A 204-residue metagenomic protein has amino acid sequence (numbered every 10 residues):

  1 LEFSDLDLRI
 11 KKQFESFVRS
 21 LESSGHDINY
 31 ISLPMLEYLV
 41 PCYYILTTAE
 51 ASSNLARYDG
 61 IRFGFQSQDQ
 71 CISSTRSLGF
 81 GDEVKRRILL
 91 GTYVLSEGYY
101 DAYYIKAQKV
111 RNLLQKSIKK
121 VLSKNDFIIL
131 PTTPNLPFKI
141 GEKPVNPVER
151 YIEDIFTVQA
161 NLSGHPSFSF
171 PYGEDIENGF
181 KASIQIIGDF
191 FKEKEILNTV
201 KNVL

Functional and structural regions predicted by a protein language model:
L1-D7, K11-D27, R57, R86-K116 (+2 more regions): Structural helix-boundary/capping segments
D7-R9, V40-Y44, I140-G141, F180-A182: Short acidic, glycine/serine/threonine-rich loops at helix termini
H26-Y43: Short connector loops at secondary-structure junctions
I31-P34, T132, F170: Conserved beta-strand termini and adjacent loop/short-helix elements that scaffold enzyme active sites in alpha/beta
L33, P134-L136, N178-K181: Short acidic (Asp/Glu) and glycine-rich catalytic loops that position anionic groups and cofactors
L36, G60-L162: Serine-dependent amide/ester hydrolase catalytic core
P41-N54: Charged, often glycine-rich, active-site loop that binds/positions anionic groups
S53, T157, K201: Active-site phosphate/pyrophosphate- and oxyanion-stabilizing loops and adjacent acidic/basic residues in soluble
